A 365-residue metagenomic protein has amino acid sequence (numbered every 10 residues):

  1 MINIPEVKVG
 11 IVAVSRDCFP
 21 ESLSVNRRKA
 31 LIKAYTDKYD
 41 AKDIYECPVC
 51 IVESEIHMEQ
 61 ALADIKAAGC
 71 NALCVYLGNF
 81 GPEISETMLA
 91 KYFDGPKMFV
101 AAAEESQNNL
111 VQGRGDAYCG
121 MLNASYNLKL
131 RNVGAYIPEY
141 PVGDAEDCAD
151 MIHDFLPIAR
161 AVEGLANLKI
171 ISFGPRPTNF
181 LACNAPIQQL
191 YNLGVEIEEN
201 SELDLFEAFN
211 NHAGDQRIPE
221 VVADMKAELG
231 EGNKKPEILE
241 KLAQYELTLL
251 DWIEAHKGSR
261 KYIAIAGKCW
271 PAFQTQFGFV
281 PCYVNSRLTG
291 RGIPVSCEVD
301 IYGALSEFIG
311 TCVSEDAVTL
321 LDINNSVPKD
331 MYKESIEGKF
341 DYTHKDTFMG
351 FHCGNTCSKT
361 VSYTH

Functional and structural regions predicted by a protein language model:
I2-L122, E139-D154, A159, F180 (+2 more regions): Metallocofactor- and cofactor-centric catalytic cores in central/energy metabolism, strongly enriched
I11, P157-N184, E334-C353: Conserved anion/nucleotide-ligand pocket segment
D94-M98, G134, K169, G292: Proline-centered loop/turn at the N-terminus of a beta-strand
N123-P141: Conserved thiamine diphosphate
E198-N200, Y262-I263, S306, E315-N324: Acidic/polar loop patches that form or flank catalytic/metal-binding clefts of enzymes that bind anionic ligands
V222, G230-V313: Long, internal scaffold/assembly segments composed of regular secondary structure
A264-P271, D322-E337: A glycine-rich phosphate-binding loop feature that marks nucleotide/adenosyl-phosphate handling sites
T364-H365: Conserved small/polar residues in nucleotide/adenosyl-binding loops
